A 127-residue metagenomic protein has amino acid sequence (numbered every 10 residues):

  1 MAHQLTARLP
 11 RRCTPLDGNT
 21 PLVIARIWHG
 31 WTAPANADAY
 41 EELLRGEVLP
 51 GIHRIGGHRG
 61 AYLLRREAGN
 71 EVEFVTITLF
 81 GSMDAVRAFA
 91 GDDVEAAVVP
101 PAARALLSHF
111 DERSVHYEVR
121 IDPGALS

Functional and structural regions predicted by a protein language model:
A2-I24, Y62-V72, V98-S127: Glycine-rich beta-strand-turn "strand-cap" elements at beta-sheet edges
L5, P10, A35, G91-D93: Compositionally biased non-globular segments, especially hydrophobic aliphatic-rich helices of signal peptides
T14, R26, H53-G56: Compositionally biased, low-complexity repeat tracts
I24-W31, Y62-D92: Short, well-ordered beta-strand segments in beta-rich or mixed alpha/beta enzyme and ligand-binding folds
P34-G60, V94-A102: Short amphipathic alpha-helical segments
N36-D38, D84-V86, D122-A125: Residue-level signal for secondary-structure boundary sites
L49, F74-T76, F110: Residue-level detection of beta-strand scaffold positions
R54-H58, L79, A88-D92, A102-S108 (+1 more regions): Short, surface-exposed, polar/charged, turn-prone segments marking secondary-structure boundaries
